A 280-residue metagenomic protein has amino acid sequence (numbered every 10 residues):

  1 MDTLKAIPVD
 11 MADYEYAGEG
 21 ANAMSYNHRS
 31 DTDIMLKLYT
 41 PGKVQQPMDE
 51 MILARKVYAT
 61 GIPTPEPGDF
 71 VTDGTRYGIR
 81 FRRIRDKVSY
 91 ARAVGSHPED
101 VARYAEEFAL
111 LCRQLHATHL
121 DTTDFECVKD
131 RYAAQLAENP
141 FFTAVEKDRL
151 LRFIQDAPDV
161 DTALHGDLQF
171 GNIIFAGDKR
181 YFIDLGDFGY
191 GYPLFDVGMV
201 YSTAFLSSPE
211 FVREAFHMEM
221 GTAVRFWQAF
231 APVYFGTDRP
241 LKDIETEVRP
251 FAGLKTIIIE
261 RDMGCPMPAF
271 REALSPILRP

Functional and structural regions predicted by a protein language model:
M1-I7, A117-G166, F170-G171, A176: An alpha-helical support segment within catalytic cores of ATP-dependent transferases
M1-I7, M263-P280: Regulatory N- and C-terminal appendages and interdomain linkers associated with kinase/kinase-like NTP transferase
Y14-D121: ATP-binding pocket architecture of kinase catalytic cores
D33, G78, D161-A163, R180-I183 (+1 more regions): Hydrophobic "anchor" residues on beta-strands that sit immediately upstream of conserved functional sites
A54, H97-P98, Y132-A134, Y181 (+2 more regions): Glycine-rich, phosphate-binding/catalytic loops in enzymes
D86, Y90-S96, D100-A133, L185 (+3 more regions): Inter-domain helical "communication" segments and dimerization helices that couple sensory or membrane-embedded modules
G171-V197: Catalytic activation segment of kinase domains across protein kinase-like and atypical kinase folds
V197-D238, A252-P268: Active-site activation/catalytic loop segments of kinase-like enzymes and analogous catalytic loops in related
